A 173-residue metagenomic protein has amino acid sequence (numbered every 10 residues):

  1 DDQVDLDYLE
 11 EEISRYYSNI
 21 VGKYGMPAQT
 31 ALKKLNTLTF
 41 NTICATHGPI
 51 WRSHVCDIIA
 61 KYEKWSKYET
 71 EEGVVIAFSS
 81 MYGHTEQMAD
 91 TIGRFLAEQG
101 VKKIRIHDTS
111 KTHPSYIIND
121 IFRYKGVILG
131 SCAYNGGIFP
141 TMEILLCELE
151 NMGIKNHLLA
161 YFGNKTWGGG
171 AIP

Functional and structural regions predicted by a protein language model:
D1-H54: Metallo-beta-lactamase
Y16-N19, A45-I50, G100, Y124-F139: Acidic/glycine-enriched edge-of-secondary-structure segments
H47-E71: Terminal amphipathic helices with adjacent charged low-complexity linkers/tails
G73-A77, A160: Conserved beta-strand elements of the Class I
T85-A89, G93, M142, I172: Short, highly selective alpha-helical patches that border small-molecule cofactor pockets in redox/cofactor-processing
D90-R105: Short helix-loop-beta junction
K102-P114: A short, well-structured beta->alpha microelement
K111-P173: Helix-loop-strand module that forms the ligand-binding subsite of alpha/beta enzymes
